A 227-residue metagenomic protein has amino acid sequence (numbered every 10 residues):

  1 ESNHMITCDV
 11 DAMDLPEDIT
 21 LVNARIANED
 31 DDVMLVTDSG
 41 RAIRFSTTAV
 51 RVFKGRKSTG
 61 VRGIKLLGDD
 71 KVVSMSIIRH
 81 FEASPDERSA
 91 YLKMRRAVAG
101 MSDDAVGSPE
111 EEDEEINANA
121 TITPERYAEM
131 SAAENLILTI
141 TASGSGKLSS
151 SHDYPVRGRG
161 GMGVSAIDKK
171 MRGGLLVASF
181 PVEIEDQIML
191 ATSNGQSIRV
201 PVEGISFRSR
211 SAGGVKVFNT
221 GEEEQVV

Functional and structural regions predicted by a protein language model:
E1-V227: C-terminal interaction appendages of subunits in large macromolecular complexes
